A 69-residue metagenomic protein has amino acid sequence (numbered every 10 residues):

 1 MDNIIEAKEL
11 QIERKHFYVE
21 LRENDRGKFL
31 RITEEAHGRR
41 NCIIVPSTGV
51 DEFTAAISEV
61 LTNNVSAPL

Functional and structural regions predicted by a protein language model:
M1-L69: Positively charged, low-complexity terminal tracts and the immediately adjacent first secondary-structure elements
